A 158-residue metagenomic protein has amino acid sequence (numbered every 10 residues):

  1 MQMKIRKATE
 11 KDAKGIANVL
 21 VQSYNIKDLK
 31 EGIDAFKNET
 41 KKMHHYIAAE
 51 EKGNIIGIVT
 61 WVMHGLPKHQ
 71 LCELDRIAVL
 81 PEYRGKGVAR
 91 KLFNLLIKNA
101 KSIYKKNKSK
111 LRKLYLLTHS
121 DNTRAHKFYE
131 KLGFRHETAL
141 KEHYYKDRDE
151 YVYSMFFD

Functional and structural regions predicted by a protein language model:
Q2-I16: A short beta-loop-alpha structural element at the N-terminal edge of CoA-dependent acyl/N-acetyltransferase catalytic
M3, C72, K110-L114: Residue-level recognition of the N-termini of beta-strands and the immediately preceding loop/turn
E10-K11, N18-E82, F93-L95, N99-I103: Acetyl-CoA-dependent GNAT
H44-H45, R148-V152: Short hydrophobic/aromatic beta-strand or adjacent loop that forms the aromatic wall/cage of a ligand/substrate-binding
L71, H126, F134-E137, H143 (+1 more regions): A short, glycine- and basic residue-enriched loop/turn that sits immediately adjacent to a domain's principal
L80-K86, S120-D121: Active-site acidic-Proline motif in GNAT/NAT acetyltransferases
R90, K113, S120-T138: Conserved active-site alpha-helix within GNAT-family acetyltransferase domains
K110-A125, E142-R148, F156: Conserved beta-strand-loop-alpha-helix junction that forms the acyl-donor binding cleft
